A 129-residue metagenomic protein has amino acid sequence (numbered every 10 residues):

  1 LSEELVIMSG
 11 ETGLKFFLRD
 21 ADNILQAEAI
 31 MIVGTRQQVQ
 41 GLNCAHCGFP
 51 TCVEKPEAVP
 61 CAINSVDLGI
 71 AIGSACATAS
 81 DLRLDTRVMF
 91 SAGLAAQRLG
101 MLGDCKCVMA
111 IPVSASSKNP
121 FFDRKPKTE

Functional and structural regions predicted by a protein language model:
L1-E129: Acidic, surface-exposed loops and disordered segments
